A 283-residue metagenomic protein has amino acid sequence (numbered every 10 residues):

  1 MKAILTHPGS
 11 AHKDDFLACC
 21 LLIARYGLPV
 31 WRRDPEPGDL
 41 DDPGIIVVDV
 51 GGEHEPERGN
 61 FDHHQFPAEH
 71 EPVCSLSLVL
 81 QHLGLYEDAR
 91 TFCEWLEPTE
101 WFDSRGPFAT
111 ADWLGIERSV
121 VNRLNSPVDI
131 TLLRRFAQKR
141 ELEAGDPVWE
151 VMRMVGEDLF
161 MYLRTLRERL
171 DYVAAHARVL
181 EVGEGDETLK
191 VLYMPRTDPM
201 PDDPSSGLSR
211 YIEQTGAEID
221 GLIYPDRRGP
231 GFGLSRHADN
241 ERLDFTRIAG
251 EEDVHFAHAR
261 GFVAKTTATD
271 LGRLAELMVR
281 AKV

Functional and structural regions predicted by a protein language model:
M1-Q138, L142, P195, P199-V283: Replace "Mg2+/Mn2+-dependent" with "divalent metal-dependent
V121-P201, A217: Acidic catalytic cores of enzymes that act on phosphate-bearing nucleotides/polynucleotides
